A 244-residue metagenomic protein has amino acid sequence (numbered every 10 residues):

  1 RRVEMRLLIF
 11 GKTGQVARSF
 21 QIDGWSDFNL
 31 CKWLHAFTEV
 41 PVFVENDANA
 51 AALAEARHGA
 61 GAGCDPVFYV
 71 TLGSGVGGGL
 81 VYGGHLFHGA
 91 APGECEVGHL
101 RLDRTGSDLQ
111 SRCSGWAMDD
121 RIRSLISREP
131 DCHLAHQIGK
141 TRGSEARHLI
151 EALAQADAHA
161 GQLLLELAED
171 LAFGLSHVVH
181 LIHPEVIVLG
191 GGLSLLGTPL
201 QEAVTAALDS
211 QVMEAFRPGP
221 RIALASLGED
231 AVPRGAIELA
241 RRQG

Functional and structural regions predicted by a protein language model:
R1-R2, L8-Q15, K32-P41, A54-P66 (+1 more regions): ATP-binding/phosphotransfer module of carbohydrate and carboxylate kinases, centering on a glycine-rich
T13-W25: A charged helix-plus-loop insertion that forms the helical arch/lid used to bind and gate nucleic-acid substrates
N29: A conserved beta-strand->loop->alpha-helix hinge within the catalytic CA
V42-N46: General beta-strand structural signal in soluble alpha/beta enzymes
D47, G73, A236: Active-site glycine-centered loops adjacent to acidic/histidine catalytic or metal-binding residues that shape
A48-A52: Active-site-adjacent loop/helix segments that line or gate small-molecule/cofactor pockets in enzymes
C64-W116: Glycine-rich phosphate-binding loop of actin/hexokinase-like ATP-binding domains
